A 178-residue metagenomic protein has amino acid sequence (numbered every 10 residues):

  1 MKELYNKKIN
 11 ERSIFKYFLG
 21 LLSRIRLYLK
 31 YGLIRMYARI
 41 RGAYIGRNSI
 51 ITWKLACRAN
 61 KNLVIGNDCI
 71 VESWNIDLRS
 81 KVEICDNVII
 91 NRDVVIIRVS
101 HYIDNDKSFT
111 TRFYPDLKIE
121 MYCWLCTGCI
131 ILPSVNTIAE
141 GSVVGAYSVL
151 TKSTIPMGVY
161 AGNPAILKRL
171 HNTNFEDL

Functional and structural regions predicted by a protein language model:
M1-N48, N87, Y122, G141 (+2 more regions): Terminal amphipathic alpha-helical/low-complexity segments used for targeting or macromolecular assembly
R41-A43, V82-I84, A146-Y147: Intrinsically disordered, low-complexity boundary segments flanking structured domains
N48, D68, G128, Y147 (+1 more regions): Tight coil/turn sites that cap or link beta-strands
K54-I65, I70-I138, N163-P164, L170-F175: Flexible, glycine/small-residue-enriched loop-and-beta-strand segment within the central core of proteins
K152: Short helix N-cap motif at coil->helix boundaries in the Bergerat
